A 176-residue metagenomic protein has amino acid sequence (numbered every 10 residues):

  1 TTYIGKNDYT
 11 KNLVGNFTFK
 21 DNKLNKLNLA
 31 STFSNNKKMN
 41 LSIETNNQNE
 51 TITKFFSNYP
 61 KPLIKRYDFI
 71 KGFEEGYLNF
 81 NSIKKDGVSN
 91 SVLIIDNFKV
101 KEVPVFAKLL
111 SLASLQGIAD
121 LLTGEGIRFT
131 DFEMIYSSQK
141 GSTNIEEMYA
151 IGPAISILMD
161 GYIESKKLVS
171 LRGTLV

Functional and structural regions predicted by a protein language model:
T1-D68, G72-L175: Solvent-exposed beta-strand/coil patches in large extracellular/periplasmic or lumenal scaffold regions
